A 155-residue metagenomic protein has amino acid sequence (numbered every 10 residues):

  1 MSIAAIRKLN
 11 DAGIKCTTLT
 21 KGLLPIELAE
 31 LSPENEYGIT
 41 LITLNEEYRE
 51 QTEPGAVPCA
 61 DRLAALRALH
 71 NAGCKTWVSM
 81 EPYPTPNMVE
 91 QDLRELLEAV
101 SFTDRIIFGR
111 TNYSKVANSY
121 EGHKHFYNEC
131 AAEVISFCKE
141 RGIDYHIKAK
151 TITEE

Functional and structural regions predicted by a protein language model:
M1-E133: Conserved AdoMet/S-adenosylmethionine-binding subsite of the radical SAM
G22, P82-P84, E140-E155: Acidic carboxylate-rich catalytic motifs and surrounding loops in phosphoryl-/glycosyl-chemistry enzymes
